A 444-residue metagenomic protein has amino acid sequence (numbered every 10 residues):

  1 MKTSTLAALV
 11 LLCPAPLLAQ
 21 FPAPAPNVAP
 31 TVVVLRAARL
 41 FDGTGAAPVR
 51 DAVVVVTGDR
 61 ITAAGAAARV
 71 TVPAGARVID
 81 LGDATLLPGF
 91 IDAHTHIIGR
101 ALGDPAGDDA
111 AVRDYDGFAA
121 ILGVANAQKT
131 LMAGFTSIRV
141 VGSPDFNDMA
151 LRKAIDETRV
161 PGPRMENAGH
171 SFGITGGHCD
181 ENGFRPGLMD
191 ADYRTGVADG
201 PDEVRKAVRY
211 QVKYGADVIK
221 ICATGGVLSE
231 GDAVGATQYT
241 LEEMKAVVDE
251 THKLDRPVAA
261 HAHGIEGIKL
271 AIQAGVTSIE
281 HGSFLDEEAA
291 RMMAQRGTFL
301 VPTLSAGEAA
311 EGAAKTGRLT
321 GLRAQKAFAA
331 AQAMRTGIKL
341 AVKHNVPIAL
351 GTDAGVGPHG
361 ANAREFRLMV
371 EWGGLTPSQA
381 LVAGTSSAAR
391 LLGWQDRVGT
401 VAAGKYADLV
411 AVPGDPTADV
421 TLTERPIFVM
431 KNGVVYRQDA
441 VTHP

Functional and structural regions predicted by a protein language model:
F21-T31, L40, A46-L87: Histidine-rich, glycine-flanked metal-binding segment
A38, G384-S386, R390, A403-P444: C-terminal cap of metal-dependent C-N hydrolases
T85-E157, T175-H178, E242, E266 (+1 more regions): Metal-associated gating/positioning segment near the N- to mid-region
I98-A119, T175-Y193, V227-L241, R296-A331: Active-site gating loops and adjacent loop-to-helix segments of metal-dependent hydrolytic enzymes
A101-D104, D148, H178, S229-G231 (+6 more regions): Histidine/acidic-residue-rich catalytic or RNA/ligand-binding cores of hydrolases and nuclease-related proteins
D109, K253, P257, L319-R323 (+1 more regions): His/Asp/Glu-enriched, well-ordered alpha-helical/loop segment that forms or immediately abuts the divalent-metal
L122-D148, G162-S171, A216-S229, P257 (+2 more regions): Divalent metal-dependent hydrolysis catalytic cores, especially in the metallo-beta-lactamase
K153-F172, V234-A260, G297, V301-S305: Alpha-helix-loop-beta-strand connector modules within alpha/beta enzyme cores
